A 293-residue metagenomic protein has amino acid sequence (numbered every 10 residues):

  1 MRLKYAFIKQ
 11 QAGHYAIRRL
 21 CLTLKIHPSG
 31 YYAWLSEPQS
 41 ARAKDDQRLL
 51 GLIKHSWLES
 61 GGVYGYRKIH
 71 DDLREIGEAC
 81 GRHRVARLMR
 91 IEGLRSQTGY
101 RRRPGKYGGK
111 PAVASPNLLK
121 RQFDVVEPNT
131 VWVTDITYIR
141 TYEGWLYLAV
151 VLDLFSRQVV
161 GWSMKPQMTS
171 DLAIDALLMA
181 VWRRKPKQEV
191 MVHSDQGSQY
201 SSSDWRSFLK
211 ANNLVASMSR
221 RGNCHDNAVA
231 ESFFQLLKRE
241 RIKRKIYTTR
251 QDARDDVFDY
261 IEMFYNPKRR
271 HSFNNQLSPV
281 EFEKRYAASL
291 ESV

Functional and structural regions predicted by a protein language model:
M1-V293: Charged DNA-binding/catalytic regions of mobile-element recombinases
